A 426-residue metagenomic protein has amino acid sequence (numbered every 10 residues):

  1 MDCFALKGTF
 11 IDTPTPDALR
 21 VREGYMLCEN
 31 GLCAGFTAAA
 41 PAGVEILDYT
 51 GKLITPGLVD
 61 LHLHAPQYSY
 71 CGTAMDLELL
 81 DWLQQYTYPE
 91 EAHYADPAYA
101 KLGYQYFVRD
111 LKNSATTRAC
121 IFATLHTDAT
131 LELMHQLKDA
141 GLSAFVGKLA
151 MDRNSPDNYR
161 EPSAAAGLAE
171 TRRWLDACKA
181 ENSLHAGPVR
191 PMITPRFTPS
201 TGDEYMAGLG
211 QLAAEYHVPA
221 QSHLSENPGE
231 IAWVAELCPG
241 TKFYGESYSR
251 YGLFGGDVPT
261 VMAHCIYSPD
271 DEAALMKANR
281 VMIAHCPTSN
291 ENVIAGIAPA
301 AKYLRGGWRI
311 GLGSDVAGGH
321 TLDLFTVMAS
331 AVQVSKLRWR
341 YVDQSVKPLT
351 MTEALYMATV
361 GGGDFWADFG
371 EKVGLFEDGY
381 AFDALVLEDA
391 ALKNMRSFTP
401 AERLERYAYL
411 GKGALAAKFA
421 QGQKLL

Functional and structural regions predicted by a protein language model:
M1-A42, K52: N-terminal metal-binding scaffold of metallo-dependent hydrolase/deaminase domains
D2-K7, A40-W82, Q105, K112-N113: Replace "His-x-His-based motif
T9, R250-G256, A301-A391: His/Asp/Glu-enriched, well-ordered alpha-helical/loop segment that forms or immediately abuts the divalent-metal
C71-A100, R153-A164, N227-D257, S330-P348: Active-site gating loops and adjacent loop-to-helix segments of metal-dependent hydrolytic enzymes
G72-L142, A169-H185: Alpha-helical scaffold segments that flank or form the walls of functional sites
E132-A263: Metal-coordinating catalytic core of metallo-dependent amide/deamination hydrolases
P228-T241, E272-K277, I294-Y303, H320-K336 (+1 more regions): Histidine/acidic-residue-rich catalytic or RNA/ligand-binding cores of hydrolases and nuclease-related proteins
A381-L426: C-terminal cap of metal-dependent C-N hydrolases
